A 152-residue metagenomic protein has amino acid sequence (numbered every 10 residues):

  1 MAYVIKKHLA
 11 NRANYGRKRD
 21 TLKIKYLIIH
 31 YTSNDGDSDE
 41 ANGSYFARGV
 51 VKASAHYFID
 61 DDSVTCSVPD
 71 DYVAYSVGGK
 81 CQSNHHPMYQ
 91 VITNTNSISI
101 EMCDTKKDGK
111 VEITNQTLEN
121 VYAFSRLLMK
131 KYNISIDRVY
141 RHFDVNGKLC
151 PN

Functional and structural regions predicted by a protein language model:
M1-L9, D20-T21, T95-S99, C103-N152: Basic/polar, cationic surfaces and motifs that engage anionic cell-wall and phosphate/carboxylate ligands
M1-T93: N-terminal catalytic cores of peptidoglycan-degrading enzymes
